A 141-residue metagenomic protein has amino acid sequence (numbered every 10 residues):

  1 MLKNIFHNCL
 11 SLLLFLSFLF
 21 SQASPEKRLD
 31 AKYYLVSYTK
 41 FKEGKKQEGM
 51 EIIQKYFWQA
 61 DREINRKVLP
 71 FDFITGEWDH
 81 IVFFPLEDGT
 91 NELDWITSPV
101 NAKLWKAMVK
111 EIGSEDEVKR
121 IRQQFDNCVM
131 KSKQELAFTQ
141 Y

Functional and structural regions predicted by a protein language model:
M1-L10: Bacterial N-terminal signal peptides that target proteins for export
L10-S11, P25: Intrinsic structural disorder/low-complexity segments
L13-Q22: Hydrophobic h-region of N-terminal signal peptides that target proteins for export in Gram-negative bacteria
S21-Y141: Short S/T/G/P-rich N-terminal loop/turn motif that feeds into the first structured element of a domain
